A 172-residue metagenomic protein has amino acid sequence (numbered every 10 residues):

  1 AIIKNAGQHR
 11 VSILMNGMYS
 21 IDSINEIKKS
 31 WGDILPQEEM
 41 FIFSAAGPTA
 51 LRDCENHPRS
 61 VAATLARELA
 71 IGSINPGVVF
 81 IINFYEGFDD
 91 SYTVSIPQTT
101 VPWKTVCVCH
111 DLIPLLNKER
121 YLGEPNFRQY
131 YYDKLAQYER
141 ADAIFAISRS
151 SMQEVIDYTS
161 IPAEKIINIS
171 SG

Functional and structural regions predicted by a protein language model:
A1-G172: Carbohydrate transferase catalytic cores enriched for Leloir-type hexosyltransferases
